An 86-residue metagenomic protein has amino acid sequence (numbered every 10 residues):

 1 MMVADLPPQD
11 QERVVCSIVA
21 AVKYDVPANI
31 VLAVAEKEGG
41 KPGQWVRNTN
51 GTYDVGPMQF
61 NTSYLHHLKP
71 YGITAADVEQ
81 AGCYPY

Functional and structural regions predicted by a protein language model:
M1-Y86: Catalytic glycan-binding domains that act on GlcNAc-containing polysaccharides
